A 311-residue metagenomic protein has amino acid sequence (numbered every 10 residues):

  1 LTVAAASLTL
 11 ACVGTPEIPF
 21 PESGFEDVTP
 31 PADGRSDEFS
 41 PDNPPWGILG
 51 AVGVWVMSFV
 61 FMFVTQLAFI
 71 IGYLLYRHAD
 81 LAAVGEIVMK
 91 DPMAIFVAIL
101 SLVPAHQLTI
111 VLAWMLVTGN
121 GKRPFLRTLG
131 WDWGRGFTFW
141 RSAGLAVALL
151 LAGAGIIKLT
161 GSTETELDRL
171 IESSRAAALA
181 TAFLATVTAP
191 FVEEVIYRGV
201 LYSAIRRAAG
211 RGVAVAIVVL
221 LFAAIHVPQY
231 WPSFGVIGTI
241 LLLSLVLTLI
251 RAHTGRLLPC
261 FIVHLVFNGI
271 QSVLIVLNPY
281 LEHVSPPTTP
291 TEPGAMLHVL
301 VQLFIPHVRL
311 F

Functional and structural regions predicted by a protein language model:
L1-T128, A154, S272-F311: N-terminal, membrane-interfacial amphipathic/helix-forming hydrophobic leader that caps and precedes the first
G14, F20-G24, R35-D37, F59-M62 (+1 more regions): Transmembrane helix-loop-helix hairpins at the membrane interface of multi-pass integral membrane proteins
S40-P44, I87-M89, G130-G134, D168-A177 (+1 more regions): Helix-boundary and loop/linker segments of multi-pass membrane transporters
G47-V54, A94-L102, T138, S142 (+4 more regions): Residue-level signature of transmembrane alpha-helical entry/exit and packing/kink sites in multi-pass membrane
I99, R123-F125, T138, V200 (+1 more regions): Generic structural microfeature
R123, F137-T138, T165, A177: Generic alpha-helical secondary structure signal
G130-A148: Interfacial segments of alpha-helical transmembrane regions
